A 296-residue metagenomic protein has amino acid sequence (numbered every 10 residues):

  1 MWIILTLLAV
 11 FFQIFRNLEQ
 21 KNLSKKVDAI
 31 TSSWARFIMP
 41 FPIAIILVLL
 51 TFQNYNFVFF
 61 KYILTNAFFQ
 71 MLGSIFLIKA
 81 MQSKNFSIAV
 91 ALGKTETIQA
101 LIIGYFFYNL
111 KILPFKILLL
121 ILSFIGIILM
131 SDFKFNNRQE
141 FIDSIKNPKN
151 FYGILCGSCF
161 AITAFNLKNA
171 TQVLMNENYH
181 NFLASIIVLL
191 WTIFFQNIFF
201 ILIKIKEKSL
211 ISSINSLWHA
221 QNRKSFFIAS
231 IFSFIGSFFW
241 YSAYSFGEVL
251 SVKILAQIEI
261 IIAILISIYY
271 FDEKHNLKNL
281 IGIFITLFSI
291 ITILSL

Functional and structural regions predicted by a protein language model:
M1-F68, I75-S83, D132-I154, S158 (+4 more regions): Membrane-interface interhelical linkers
I14, I45, A67, M71-L72 (+7 more regions): Hydrophobic/small/kink-forming positions within alpha-helical transmembrane segments of polytopic membrane proteins
K21, I78, G104-Y105, K168 (+2 more regions): Small-residue-mediated transmembrane helix hinge/kink sites in multi-pass secondary transporters
S32-S33, A89, V188, V252: Juxtamembrane helix-start motifs in multi-pass secondary transporters
I38-I43, L92-F106, L118, F195 (+5 more regions): Alpha-helical transmembrane segments of compact multi-pass small-molecule transporters, enriched in specific families
M39-A44, I102-Y105, F115-F135, K278-S295: Hydrophobic transmembrane alpha-helices of multi-pass small-molecule transport proteins
A67-G73, I121-F133, Q196-I198, E259-L265: Alpha-helical transmembrane segments and their membrane-interface exit regions
S83, S87-T95, P114-I117, F246-Q257 (+1 more regions): Replace "multi-pass membrane enzymes" with "multi-pass membrane proteins
